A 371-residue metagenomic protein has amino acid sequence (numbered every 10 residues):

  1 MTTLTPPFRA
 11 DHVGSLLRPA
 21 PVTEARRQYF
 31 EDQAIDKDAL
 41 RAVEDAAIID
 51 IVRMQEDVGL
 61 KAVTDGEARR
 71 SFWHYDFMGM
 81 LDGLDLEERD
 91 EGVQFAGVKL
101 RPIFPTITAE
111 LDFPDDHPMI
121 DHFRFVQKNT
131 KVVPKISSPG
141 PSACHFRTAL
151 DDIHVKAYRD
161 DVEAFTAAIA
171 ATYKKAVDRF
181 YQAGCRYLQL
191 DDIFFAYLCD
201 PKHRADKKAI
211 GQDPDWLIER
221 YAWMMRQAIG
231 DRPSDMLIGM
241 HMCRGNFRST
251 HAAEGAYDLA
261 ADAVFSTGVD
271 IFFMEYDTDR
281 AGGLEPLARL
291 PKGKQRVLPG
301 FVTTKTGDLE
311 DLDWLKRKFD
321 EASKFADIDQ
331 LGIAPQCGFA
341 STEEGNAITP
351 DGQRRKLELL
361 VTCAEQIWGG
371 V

Functional and structural regions predicted by a protein language model:
M1-V371: Domain-level signal for soluble alpha/beta catalytic cores
